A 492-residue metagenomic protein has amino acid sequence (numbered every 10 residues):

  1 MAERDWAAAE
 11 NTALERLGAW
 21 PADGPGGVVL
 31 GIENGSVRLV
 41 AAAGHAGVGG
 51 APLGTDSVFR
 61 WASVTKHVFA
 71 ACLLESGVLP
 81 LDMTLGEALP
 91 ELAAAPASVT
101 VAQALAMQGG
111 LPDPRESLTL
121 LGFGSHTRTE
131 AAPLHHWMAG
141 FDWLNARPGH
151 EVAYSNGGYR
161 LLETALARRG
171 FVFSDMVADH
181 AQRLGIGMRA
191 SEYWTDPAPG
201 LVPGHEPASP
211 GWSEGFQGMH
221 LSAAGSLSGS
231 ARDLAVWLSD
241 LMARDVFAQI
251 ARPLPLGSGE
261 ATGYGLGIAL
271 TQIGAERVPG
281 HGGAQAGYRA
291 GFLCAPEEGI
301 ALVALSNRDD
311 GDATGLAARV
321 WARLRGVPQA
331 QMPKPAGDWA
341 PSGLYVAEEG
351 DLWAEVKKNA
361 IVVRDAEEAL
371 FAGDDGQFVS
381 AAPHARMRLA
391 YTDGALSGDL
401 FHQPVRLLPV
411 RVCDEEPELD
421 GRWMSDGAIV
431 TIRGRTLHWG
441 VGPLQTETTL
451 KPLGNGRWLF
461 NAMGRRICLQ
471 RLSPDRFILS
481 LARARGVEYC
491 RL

Functional and structural regions predicted by a protein language model:
A2-W61, V78-M83, E87, H126 (+1 more regions): Short, conserved catalytic-motif segment at the N-terminal edge
A9, W61, T65, F69 (+5 more regions): Hydrophobic (often cysteine-bearing) scaffold residues that line and stabilize catalytic clefts of nucleotide/cofactor
L14, R60-D82, L162-L166, L234 (+1 more regions): Active-site SXXK
V37-R38, A95-F292, P296: Short, surface-exposed loop or secondary-structure junction motifs that flank catalytic or metal-binding residues
L39-A41, G291-R308, A395-L400, I478-L479: Short, well-ordered beta-strand elements
G44-A46, R308, P443-L444: A generic structural motif
Q285-V327: Structured C-terminal helix/loop/strand segments within mature extracytoplasmic catalytic/sensor domains
A322-L492: Peripheral terminal and inter-domain segments
